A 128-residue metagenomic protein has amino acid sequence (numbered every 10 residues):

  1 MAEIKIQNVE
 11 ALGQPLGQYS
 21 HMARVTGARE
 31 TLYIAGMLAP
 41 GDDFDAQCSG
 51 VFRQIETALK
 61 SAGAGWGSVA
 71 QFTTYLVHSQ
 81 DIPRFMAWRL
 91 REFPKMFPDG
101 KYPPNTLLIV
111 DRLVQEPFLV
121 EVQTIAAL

Functional and structural regions predicted by a protein language model:
M1-Q71, L76-L128: N-terminal presequence-like segments and the immediate start of the first folded domain
